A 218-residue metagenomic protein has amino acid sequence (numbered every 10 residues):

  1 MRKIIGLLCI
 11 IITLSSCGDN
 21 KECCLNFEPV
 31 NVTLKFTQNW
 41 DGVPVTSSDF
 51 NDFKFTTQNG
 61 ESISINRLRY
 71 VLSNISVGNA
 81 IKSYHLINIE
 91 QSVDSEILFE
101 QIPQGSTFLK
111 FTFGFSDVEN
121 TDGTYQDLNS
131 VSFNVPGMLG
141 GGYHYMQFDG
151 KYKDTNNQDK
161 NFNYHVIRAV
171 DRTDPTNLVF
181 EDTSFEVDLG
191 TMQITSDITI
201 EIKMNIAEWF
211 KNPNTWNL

Functional and structural regions predicted by a protein language model:
R2-L7: Sec-dependent signal peptide recognition, specifically the positively charged N-region followed immediately by
T13-S16: C-terminal motif of bacterial Sec signal peptides marking the signal peptidase cleavage site
D19-L218: A short, solvent-exposed, low-complexity linear motif enriched for acidic/polar residues with Pro/Gly/Ser/Thr
